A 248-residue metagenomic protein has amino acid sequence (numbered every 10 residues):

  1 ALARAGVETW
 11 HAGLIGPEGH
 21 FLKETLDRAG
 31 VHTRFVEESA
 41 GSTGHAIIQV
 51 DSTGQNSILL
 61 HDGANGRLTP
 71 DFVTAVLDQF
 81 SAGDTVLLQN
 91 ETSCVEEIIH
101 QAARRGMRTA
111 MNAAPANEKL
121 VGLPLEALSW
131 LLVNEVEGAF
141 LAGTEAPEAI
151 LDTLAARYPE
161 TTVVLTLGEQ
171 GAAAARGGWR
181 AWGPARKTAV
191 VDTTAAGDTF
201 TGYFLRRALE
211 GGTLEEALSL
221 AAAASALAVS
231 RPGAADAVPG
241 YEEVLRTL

Functional and structural regions predicted by a protein language model:
A1-H45, R246-L248: Substrate-binding N-lobe of the ribokinase-like
L2, N134, G197: Short, conserved phosphate/pyrophosphate- and ester-handling motifs at nucleotide-, phospho-/glycolipid
A3-R4, A103, L209: Gly/Ala-rich phosphate-binding loop of Rossmann-like dinucleotide-binding domains, activating on the conserved
P17-F21, S42, S93-C94, K119 (+1 more regions): Short alpha-helical
G19, G44, V95, E135 (+3 more regions): A general structural signal for well-ordered alpha-helical segments in protein cores
E24-E38, I48-A181: Ribokinase/PfkB-type carbohydrate-kinase core domain
E118, E148-L248: Conserved phosphate-binding/catalytic region of the ribokinase-like
